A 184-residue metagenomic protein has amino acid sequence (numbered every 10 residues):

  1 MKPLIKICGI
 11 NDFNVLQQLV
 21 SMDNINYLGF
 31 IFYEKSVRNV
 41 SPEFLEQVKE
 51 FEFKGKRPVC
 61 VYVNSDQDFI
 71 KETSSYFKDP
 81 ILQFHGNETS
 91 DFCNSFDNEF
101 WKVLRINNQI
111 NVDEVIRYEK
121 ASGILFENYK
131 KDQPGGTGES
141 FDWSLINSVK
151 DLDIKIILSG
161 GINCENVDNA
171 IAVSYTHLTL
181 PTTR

Functional and structural regions predicted by a protein language model:
M1-K150, I154-L158, I162-Y175: Conserved N-terminal beta1-alpha1 strand-loop-helix module at the mouth
C8, T183-R184: Intrinsically disordered, low-complexity Ser/Thr/Pro-rich tracts
T176-T182: Conserved small/polar residues in nucleotide/adenosyl-binding loops
